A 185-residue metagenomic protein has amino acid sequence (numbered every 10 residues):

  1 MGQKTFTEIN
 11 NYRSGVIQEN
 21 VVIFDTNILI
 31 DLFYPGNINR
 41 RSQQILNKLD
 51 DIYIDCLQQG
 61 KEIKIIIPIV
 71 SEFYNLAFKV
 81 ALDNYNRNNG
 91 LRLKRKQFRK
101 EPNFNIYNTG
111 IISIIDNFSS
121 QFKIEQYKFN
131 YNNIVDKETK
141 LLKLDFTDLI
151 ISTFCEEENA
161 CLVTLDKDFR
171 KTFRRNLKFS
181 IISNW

Functional and structural regions predicted by a protein language model:
M1-I17, S152-W185: Acidic, PIN/NYN-like endoribonuclease modules and their adjacent C-terminal/linker elements
M1-I69, N75-R92: Short, well-structured N-terminal submotif of metal-dependent ribonuclease cores
F24-N27, I65-I66, K143-F146, D166 (+1 more regions): Histidine- and aromatic-rich ligand-binding microenvironments
I28, I69, I150-I151, D168-F169: Alpha-helix capping/helix-boundary segments
Q44, L142-K143: Residues that cap or flank secondary-structure elements
D50-K64, P68-K140: PIN-domain endoribonuclease scaffold, especially VapC-family toxins
D145-T153: Short amphipathic alpha-helical segments
